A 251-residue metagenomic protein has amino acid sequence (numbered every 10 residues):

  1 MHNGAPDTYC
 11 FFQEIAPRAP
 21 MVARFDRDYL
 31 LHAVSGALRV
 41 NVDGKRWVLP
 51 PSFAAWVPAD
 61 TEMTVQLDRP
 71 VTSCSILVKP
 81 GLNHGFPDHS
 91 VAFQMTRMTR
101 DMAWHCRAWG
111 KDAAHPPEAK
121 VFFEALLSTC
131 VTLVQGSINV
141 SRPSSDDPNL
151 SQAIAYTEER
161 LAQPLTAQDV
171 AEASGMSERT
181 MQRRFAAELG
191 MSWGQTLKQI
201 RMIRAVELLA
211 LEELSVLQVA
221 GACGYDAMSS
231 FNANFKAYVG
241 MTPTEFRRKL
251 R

Functional and structural regions predicted by a protein language model:
M1-G4, A108-A113: A short, N-terminal "cap"/entry segment at the start of jelly-roll beta-barrel domains of the cupin/DSBH fold
M1-M95: N-terminal regulatory/effector-sensing and dimerization cores that precede helix-turn-helix DNA-binding domains
G44, A162-Q163, A173, L211 (+2 more regions): Helix-turn-helix/winged-helix DNA-binding modules
D88-W109: Glycine- and charge-enriched low-complexity intrinsically disordered segments
H89, G110-S174, A187-Q199: Short, Lys/Arg-enriched, Trp-marked, Pro/Gly-tolerant hinge/linker segments that flank
Q168, A187-M228, N232, K236 (+1 more regions): Terminal helix-turn-helix DNA-binding modules in bacterial transcription factors
R179, R183, M228-S229: Key DNA-contact positions within bacterial/archaeal DNA-binding proteins
